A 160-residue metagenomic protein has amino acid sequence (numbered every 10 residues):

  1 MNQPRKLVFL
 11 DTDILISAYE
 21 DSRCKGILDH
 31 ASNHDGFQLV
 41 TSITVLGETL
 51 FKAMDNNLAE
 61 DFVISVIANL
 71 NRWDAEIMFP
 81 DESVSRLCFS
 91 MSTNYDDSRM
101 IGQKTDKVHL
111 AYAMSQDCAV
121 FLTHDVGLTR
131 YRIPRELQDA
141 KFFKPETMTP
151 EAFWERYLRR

Functional and structural regions predicted by a protein language model:
M1-R5, Q116-R160: Acidic, PIN/NYN-like endoribonuclease modules and their adjacent C-terminal/linker elements
M1-T41, A53-S65, R160: Short, well-structured N-terminal submotif of metal-dependent ribonuclease cores
I27, F62-V66, Y131-D139: Short, aromatic/basic amphipathic alpha-helical patches
N56-E60, D96, Q138-K141: Short, hinge-like loop/turn segments at secondary-structure boundaries
N69: An acidic/histidine-cluster motif and surrounding catalytic segment that typifies divalent-metal-assisted enzyme active
E76-R130: Active-site neighborhoods of divalent-metal-dependent phosphate/nucleic-acid chemistry enzymes
